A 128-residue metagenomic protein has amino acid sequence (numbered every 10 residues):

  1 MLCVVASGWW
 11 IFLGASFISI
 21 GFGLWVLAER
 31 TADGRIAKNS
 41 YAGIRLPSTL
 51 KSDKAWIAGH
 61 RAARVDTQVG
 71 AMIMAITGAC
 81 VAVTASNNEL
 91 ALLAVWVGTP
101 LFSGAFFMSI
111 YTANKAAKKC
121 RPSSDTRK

Functional and structural regions predicted by a protein language model:
M1-I18, A79-E89, V95-S103: Long, highly hydrophobic alpha-helical transmembrane signal-anchor segments
F17-L24, A71-V81, F102-A113: Helical transmembrane-bundle signal
L24-A42, Y111-A116: Membrane-water interface of transmembrane alpha-helices
G34-T49, D66-V69: Non-transmembrane, membrane-adjacent beta-strand/coil modules in membrane-associated proteins and peripheral
R45-A63: Short membrane-interface loop/juxtamembrane segments of multi-pass integral membrane proteins
R61-M74: Select subsegments of transmembrane alpha-helices in polytopic membrane proteins, especially boundary-proximal
R64-T67, V81-A85, C120: Short alpha-helical linear motifs
E89-K128: Alpha-helical transmembrane segments and their immediate juxtamembrane interface regions
